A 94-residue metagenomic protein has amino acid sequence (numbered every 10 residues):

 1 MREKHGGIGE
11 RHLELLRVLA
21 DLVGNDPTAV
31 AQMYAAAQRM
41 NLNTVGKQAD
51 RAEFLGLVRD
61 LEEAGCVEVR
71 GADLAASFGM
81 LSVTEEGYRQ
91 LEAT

Functional and structural regions predicted by a protein language model:
M1-T28: Short alpha-helical segments that sit at the start of domains
H5, G9, K47, R51-L55 (+1 more regions): Amphipathic, non-membrane alpha-helical segments in soluble helical-bundle scaffolds
L15-V18, A36, L57: Charge-rich, solvent-exposed alpha-helical interaction surfaces
L19-V23, L61, L91: Generic structural signal for hydrophobic core residues of well-folded globular domains
D26-Q48: Short acidic, hydrophobic short linear motifs in intrinsically disordered regions
E53-G65: Basic amphipathic alpha-helical segments that dock to polyanions
E62-A75: A short, conserved structural fragment
F78-T94: Short, amphipathic alpha-helical interaction segments positioned at domain boundaries
